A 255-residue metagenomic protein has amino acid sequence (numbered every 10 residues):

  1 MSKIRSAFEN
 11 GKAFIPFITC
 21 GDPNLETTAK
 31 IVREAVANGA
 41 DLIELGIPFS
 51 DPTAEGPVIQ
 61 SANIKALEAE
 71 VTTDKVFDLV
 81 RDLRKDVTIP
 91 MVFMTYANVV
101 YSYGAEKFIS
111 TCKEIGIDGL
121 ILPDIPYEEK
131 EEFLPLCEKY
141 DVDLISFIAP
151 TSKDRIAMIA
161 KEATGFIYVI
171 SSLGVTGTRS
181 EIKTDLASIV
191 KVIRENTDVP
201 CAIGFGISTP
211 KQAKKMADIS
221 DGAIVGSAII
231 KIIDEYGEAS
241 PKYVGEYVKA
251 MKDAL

Functional and structural regions predicted by a protein language model:
M1-I18, R81-K85: N-terminal amphipathic alpha-helix/helix-capping segment at the start of soluble metabolic enzymes
F14-I18, I43-L45, M91-T95, L120-L122 (+4 more regions): Hydrophobic faces of well-ordered beta-strands that scaffold small-molecule active sites in alpha/beta enzyme cores
L25-E34, T151-K161, I203, I207-A223: Catalytic cores of alpha/beta
A40-D51, I117-I121, P126-E129, S171-G177 (+2 more regions): Glycine-rich phosphate-binding active-site loops on the catalytic face of alpha/beta enzymes
I47, Q60-P123: Active-site beta->alpha loop and helix N-cap motifs at the rims of alpha/beta catalytic domains
S61, A69, A157-E195, I232-D234: Glycine/Thr-rich beta-alpha phosphate-binding loop at enzyme active sites
E68-V71, G116-E129, D143-T151, A157 (+1 more regions): Catalytic beta/alpha-barrel core
V76, K191-V199, S208-L255: Alpha/beta catalytic cores of nucleotide-metabolism and tRNA/nucleoside-modifying enzymes
